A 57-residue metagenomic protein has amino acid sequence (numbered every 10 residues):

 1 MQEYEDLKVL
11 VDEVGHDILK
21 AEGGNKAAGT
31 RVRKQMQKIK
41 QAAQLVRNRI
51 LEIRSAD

Functional and structural regions predicted by a protein language model:
M1-E5, Q35, N48-A56: Long, low-complexity, compositionally biased intrinsically disordered regions
M1-K20: N-terminal acidic leader/helix
E5, D12, Q37-Q44: Generic structural signal for well-ordered, non-transmembrane alpha-helical segments in soluble/cytosolic regions
I18-E22, I50-I53: Secondary-structure edge/capping motif, primarily at the C-terminal ends of alpha-helices and the immediately following
E22, K26-T30, D57: Short, surface-exposed loop/turn segments at secondary-structure junctions
G29-Q37: Short, charged, amphipathic alpha-helical segments
